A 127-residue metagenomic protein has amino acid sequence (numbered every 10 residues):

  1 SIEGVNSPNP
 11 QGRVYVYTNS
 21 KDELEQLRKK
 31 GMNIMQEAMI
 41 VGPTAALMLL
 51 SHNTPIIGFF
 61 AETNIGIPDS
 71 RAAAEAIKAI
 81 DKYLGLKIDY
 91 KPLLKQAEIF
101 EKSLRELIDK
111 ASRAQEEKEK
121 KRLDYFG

Functional and structural regions predicted by a protein language model:
S1: A glycine-rich, hydrophobic loop/mini-helix early in the fold
N6-G127: Accessory terminal and edge-of-domain segments that mediate assembly/interaction and cofactor placement around
